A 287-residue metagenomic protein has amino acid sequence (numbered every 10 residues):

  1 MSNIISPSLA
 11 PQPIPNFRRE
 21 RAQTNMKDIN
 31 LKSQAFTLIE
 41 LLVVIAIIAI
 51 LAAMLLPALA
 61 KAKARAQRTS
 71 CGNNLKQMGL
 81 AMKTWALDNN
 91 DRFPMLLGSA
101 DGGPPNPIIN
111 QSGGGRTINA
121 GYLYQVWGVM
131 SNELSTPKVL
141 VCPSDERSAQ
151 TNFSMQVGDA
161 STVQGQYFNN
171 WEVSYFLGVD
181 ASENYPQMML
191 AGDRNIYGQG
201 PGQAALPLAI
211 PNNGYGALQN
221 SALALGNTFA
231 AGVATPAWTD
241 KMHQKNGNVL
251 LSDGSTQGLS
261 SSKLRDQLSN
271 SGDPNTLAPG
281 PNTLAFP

Functional and structural regions predicted by a protein language model:
M1-L38: N-terminal leader/signal peptides at the extreme start of proteins
N3, P7-P11, A53, N90 (+2 more regions): Generic N-terminal simple sequence motifs
L9-A10, R19-R21, Q34, I45-A52 (+4 more regions): Residue-level detector of intrinsically disordered, flexible termini and proteolytic processing junctions
P15, I39, I45, L55 (+4 more regions): Generic alpha-helix initiation/capping and coil-helix boundary signal
F17-E20, A64, D193: Short, intrinsically disordered low-complexity segments
K27-N73: Amphipathic alpha-helical segments typified by the pilin-like N-terminal helix that continues immediately C-terminal
T69-P287: Short, well-structured segments within or immediately adjacent to enzyme catalytic domains that line ligand-binding
